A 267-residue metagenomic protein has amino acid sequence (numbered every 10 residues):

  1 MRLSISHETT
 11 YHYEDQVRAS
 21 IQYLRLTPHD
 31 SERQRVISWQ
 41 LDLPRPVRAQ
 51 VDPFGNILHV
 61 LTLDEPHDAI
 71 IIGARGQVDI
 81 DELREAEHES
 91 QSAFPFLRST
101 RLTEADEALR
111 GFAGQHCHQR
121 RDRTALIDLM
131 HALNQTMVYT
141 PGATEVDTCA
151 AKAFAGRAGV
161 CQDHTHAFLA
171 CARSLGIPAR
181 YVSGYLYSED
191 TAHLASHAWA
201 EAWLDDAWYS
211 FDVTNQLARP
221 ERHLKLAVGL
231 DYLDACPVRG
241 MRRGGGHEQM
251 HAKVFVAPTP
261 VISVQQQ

Functional and structural regions predicted by a protein language model:
M1-G111: Linear, non-domain "peripheral" regions
Y11-I21, T140-A150, A198: Short N-terminal helix-initiation segments at or just after the protein's N-terminus
Y13, V78, L204, N215 (+1 more regions): Short beta-strand segments enriched in hydrophobic/aromatic residues within well-folded beta-rich domains
Q22, D68, R101-L102, T144 (+5 more regions): Short capping/connector residues at structural and topological boundaries
V78-E82, E87-G159, A167, Y232 (+1 more regions): Secondary-structure boundary elements
D163-G246: Hydrophobic/aromatic-rich core segments of domains that either
